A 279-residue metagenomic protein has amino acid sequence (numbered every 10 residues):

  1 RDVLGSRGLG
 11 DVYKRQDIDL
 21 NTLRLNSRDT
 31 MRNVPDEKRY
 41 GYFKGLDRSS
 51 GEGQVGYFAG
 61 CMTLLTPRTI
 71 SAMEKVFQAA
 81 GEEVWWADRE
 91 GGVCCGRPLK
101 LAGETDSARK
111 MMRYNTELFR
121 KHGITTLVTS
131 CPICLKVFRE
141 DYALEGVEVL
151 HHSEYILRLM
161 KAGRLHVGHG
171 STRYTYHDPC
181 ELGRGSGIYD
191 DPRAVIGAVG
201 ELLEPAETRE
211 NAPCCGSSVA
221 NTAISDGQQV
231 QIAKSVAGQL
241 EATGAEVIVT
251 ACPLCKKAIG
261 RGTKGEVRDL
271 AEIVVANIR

Functional and structural regions predicted by a protein language model:
D2-Y13: Single conserved hydrophobic/aromatic residue that forms the stacking wall/gate of nucleotide- or nucleobase-binding
R15-D47: Membrane-anchoring hydrophobic helices of lipid-metabolizing enzymes
D36, S50-S71: Aromatic- and Gly/Pro-rich donor/ligand-binding loops that form nucleotide- or phosphate-bearing donor binding pockets
S49-V55, G168-Y174: A short, charged/proline- and glycine-enriched loop that marks the coil->beta-strand transition at the N-terminal
G56-Y57, T175, E246-V249: Conserved beta-strand elements of the Class I
C61-H151, E181-R279: Cofactor-cradling patches in redox/metallo enzymes
H152-Y155, K161, T172-G185: Catalytic cores of enzyme domains
K161-T172, S217-A223: Short, surface-exposed amphipathic charged segments that create phosphate/polyanion-binding patches used for binding
